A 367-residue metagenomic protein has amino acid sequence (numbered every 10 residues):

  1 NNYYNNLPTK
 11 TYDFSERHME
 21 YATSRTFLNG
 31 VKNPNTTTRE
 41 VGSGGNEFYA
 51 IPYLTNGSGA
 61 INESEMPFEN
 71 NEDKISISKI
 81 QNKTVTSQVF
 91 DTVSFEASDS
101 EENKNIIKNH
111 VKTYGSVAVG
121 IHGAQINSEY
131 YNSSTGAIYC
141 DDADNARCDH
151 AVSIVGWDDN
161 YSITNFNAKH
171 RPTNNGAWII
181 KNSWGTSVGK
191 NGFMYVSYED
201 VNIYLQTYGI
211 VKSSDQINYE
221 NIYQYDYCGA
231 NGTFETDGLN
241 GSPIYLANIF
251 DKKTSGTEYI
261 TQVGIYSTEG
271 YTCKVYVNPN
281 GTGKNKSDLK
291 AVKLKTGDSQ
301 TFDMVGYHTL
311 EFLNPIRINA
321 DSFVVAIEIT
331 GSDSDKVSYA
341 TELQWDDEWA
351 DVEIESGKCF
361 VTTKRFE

Functional and structural regions predicted by a protein language model:
N1-P8: Alpha-helical support elements that line or immediately flank enzyme active sites and cofactor-binding pockets
N2, D13, H18-A177, K181 (+5 more regions): Predominantly the structural core of cysteine protease catalytic domains
T38, S78, V292-L294, D335 (+1 more regions): Short, intrinsically disordered low-complexity segments
Y204-Q216, T309-F312, E355-R365: Short, surface-exposed secondary-structure junctions/capping segments
E220-Q224, D346-E367: Low-complexity, Pro/Ser/Thr- and charge-rich linker/hinge segments at domain boundaries
G270-E355: Aromatic- and Gly/Pro-enriched, solvent-exposed loop/edge beta-strand patches characteristic of beta-rich domains
